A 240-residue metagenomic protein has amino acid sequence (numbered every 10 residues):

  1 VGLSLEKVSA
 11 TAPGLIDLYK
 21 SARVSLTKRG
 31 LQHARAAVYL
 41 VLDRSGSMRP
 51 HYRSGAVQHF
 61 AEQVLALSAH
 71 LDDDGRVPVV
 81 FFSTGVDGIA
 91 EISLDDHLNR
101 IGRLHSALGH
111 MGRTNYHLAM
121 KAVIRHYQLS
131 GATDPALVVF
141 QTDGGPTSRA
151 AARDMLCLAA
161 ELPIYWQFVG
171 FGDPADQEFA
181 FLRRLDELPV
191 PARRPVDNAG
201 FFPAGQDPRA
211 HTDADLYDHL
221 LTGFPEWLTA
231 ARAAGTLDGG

Functional and structural regions predicted by a protein language model:
V1-Y39, S45-R53, D73: Acidic, polar low-complexity linker/tail segments
T11-L15, R53-V57, G112-M120, D213-L221: Phosphate/oxyanion-binding active-site loops and adjacent basic polyanion-contact surfaces
A34-E91, V138: Von Willebrand factor
D43, D134-T147, V169-G172: DG-centered beta-turn motif at the end of beta-strands
S45, A151-A152, A160: A charge-rich, low-complexity, intrinsically flexible signal that marks solvent-exposed coils, linkers, repeats
S47-R49, V86-G88, G144-R149, P174-A175: Short acidic, S/G/P-rich loop/turn micro-motifs used as interaction or catalytic elements
I101-P135, S148, G172-A180: Von Willebrand factor
A160-G240: Von Willebrand factor type A / integrin I
